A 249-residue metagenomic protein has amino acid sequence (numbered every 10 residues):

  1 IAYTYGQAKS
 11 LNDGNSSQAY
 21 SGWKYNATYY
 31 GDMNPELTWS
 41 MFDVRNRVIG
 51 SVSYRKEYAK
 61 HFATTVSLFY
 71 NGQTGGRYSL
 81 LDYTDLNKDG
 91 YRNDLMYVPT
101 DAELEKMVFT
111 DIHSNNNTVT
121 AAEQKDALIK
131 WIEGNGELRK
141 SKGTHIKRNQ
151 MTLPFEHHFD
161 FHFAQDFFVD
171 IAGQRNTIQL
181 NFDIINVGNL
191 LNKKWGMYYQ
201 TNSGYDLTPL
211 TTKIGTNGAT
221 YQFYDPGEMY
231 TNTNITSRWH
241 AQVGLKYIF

Functional and structural regions predicted by a protein language model:
I1, V52, V66-L68, F163 (+2 more regions): Membrane-embedded beta-strand positions of outer-membrane beta-barrel proteins
A2-G6, S16, R55, F69-Q73 (+2 more regions): Outer-membrane beta-barrel pore domains and translocons
N12, V44, E57-T64, F168-L180: Short loop/turn motifs that connect adjacent beta-strands in outer-membrane beta-barrel proteins
N15-N26, L81-Y91, W195-Y205: Flexible, surface-exposed loop regions and adjacent strand-edge segments of Gram-negative outer-membrane beta-barrel
V44-V48, F155-F159, N176, S237-A241: Residues that define the transmembrane beta-barrel architecture of outer-membrane proteins
Y54-K56, Q165-F167, Y247: Residue-level signature of outer-membrane beta-barrel architecture
T65-A172, Q179, D206-Y230: Extracytoplasmic gating/loop element in the C-terminal half of outer-membrane beta-barrel translocons and assembly
N192-F249: C-terminal beta-signal and terminal closure region of outer-membrane beta-barrel proteins
